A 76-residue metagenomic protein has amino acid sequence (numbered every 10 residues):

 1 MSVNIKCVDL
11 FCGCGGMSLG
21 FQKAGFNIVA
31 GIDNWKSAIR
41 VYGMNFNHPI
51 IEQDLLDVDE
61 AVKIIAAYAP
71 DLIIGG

Functional and structural regions predicted by a protein language model:
M1-G76: Conserved active-site and SAM-binding loop architecture of S-adenosyl-L-methionine-dependent nucleic-acid
